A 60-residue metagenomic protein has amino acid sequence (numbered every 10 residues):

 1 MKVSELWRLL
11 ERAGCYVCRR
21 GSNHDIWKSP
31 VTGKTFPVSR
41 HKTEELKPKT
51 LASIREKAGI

Functional and structural regions predicted by a protein language model:
M1-R19, K28-I60: Basic nucleic-acid-binding interfaces
S22: A sequence-level detector for short glycine-anchored, His/Arg-bearing signature motifs that mark catalytic or binding
